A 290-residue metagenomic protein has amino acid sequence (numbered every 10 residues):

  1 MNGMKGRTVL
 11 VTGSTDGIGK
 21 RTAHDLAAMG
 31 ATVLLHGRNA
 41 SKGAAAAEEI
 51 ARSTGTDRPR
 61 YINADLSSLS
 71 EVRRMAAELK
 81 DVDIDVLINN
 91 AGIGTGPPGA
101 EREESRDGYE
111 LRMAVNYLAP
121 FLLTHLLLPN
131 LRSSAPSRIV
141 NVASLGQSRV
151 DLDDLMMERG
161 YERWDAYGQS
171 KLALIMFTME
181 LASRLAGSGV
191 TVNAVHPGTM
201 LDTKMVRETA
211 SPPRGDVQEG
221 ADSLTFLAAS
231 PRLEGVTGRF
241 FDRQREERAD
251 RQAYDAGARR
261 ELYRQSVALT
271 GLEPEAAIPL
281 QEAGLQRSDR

Functional and structural regions predicted by a protein language model:
M1-G37: Canonical Rossmann dinucleotide-binding motif of NAD(H)/NADP(H)-dependent dehydrogenases/reductases, specifically
T8-V11, D83, L87-I88, I139: Conserved hydrophobic beta-strands of the Rossmann-like cofactor-binding core in SDR/related NAD(P)H-dependent
A40, I62-A77: The beta1-alpha1 cofactor-binding region of Rossmann-like NAD(H)/NADP(H)-dependent oxidoreductases
R52-R58, E78-N89, T95-S105: A glycine-rich helix->loop->beta "capping" turn within Rossmann-like NAD(P)(H)-dependent oxidoreductase domains
G92-M113, R132-S188, H196-S211: Catalytic loop of short-chain dehydrogenase/reductase
T124-H125, M179: A short, exposed helix-loop element centered on a Lys and neighboring polar residues
S211-R264, A268, L272, A277 (+1 more regions): C-terminal helical subdomain
